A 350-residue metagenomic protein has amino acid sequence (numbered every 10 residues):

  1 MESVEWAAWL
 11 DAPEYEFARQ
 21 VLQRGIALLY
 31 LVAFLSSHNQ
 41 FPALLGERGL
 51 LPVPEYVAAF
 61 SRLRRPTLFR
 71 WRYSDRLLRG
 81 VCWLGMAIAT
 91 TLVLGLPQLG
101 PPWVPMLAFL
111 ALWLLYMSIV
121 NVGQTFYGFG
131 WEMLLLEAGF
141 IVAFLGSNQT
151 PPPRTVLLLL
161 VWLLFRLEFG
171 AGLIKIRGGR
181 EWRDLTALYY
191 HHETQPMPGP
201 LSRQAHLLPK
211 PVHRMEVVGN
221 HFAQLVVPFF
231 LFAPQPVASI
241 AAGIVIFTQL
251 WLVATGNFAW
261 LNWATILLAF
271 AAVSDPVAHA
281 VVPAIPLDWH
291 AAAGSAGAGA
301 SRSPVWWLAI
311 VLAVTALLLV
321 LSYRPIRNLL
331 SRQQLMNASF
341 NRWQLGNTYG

Functional and structural regions predicted by a protein language model:
M1-G350: Alpha-helical membrane-anchoring segments
